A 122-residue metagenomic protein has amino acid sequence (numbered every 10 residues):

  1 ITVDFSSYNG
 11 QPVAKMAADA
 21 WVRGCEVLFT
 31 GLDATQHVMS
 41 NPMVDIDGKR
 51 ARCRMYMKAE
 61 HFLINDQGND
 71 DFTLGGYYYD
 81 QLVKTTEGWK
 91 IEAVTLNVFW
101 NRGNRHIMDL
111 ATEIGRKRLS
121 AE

Functional and structural regions predicted by a protein language model:
I1-K58: A solvent-exposed, acidic/Ser-Thr-rich amphipathic alpha-helical stretch
N9-Q11, N65-N69, T86-K90: Short, solvent-exposed loop/turn segments that connect beta-strands within catalytic domains and beta-strand-rich
L28, H37-M39, V98, R116-E122: C-terminal-biased regions
H37-M39, T73-Y78: Short, surface-exposed coil-to-beta transition loops
R52, G75-H106: Short beta-strand edge/turn micro-motifs at domain boundaries
M57-L63, L82-K84: Beta-strand elements of well-folded, non-transmembrane domains
E60-D70, R102: Short, cysteine-centered beta-strand-loop-beta hairpins and adjacent loop/turn segments enriched in charged/polar
R102-E122: Acidic/histidine-enriched, glycine/proline-rich intrinsically disordered or flexible terminal extensions
